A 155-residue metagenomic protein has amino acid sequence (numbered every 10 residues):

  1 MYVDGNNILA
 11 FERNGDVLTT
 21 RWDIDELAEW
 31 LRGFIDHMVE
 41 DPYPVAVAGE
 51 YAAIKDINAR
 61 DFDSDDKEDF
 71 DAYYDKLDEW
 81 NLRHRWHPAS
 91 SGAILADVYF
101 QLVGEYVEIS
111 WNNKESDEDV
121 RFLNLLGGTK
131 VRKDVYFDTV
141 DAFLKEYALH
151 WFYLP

Functional and structural regions predicted by a protein language model:
M1-P155: Preference for intrinsically disordered or flexible, low-complexity segments and adjacent hinge/connector residues
